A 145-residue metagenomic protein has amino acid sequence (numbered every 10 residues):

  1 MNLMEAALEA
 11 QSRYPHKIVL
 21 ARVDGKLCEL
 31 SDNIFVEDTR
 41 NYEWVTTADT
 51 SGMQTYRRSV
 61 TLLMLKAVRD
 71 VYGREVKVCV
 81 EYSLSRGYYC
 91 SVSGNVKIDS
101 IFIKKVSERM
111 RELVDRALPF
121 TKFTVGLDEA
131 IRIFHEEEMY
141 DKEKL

Functional and structural regions predicted by a protein language model:
M1-R13: Short amphipathic, charge-patterned alpha-helical segments
L3, E43-R74: N-terminal catalytic cores of NTP/NDP-binding nucleotidyl/phosphoryl-transfer enzymes
A7, L62, C90: Divalent metal-coordination and catalytic microenvironments
I18-D32: Short acidic beta-strand-loop surface patches of small beta-rich interaction domains
V36-Y42: Loop/turn positions that initiate beta-strands
Y42-A48, R86-K97: Short, hydrophobic beta-strand segments
G73-S85, S100: Short, flexible active-site-proximal loops enriched in glycine and acidic residues
L84, S93-L145: Non-catalytic interaction/regulatory segments
